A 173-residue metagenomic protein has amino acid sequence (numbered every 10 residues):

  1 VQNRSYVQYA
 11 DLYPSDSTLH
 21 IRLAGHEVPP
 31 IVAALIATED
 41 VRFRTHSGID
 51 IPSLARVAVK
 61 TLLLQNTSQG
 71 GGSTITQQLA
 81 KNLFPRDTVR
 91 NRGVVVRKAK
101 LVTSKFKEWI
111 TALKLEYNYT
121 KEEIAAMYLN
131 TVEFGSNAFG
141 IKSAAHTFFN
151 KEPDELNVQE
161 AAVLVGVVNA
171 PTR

Functional and structural regions predicted by a protein language model:
V1-R173: Juxtamembrane regions of bacterial inner-membrane/periplasmic proteins, predominantly the peptidoglycan biogenesis
